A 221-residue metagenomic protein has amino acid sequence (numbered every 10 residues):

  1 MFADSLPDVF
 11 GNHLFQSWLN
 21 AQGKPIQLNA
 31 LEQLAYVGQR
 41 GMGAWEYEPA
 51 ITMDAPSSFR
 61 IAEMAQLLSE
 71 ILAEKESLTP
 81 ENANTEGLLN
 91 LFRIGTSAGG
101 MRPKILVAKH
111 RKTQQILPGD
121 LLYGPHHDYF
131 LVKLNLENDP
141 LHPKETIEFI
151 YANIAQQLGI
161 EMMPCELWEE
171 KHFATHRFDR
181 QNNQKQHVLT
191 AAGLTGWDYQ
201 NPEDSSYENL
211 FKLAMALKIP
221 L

Functional and structural regions predicted by a protein language model:
M1-L221: Phosphate/dinucleotide-binding and metal-coordinating scaffold of catalytic cores in nucleotide-dependent enzymes
